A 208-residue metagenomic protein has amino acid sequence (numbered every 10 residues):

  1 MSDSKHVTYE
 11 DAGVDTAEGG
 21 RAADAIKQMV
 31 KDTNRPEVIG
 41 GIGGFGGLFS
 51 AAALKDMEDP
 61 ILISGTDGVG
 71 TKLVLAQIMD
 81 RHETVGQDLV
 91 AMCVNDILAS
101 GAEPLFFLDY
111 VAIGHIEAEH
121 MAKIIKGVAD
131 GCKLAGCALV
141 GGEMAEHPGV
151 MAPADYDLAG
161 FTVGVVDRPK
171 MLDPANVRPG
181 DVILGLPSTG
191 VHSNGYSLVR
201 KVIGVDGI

Functional and structural regions predicted by a protein language model:
S2-I208: Helix-biased detector of long, well-ordered alpha-helical tracts
